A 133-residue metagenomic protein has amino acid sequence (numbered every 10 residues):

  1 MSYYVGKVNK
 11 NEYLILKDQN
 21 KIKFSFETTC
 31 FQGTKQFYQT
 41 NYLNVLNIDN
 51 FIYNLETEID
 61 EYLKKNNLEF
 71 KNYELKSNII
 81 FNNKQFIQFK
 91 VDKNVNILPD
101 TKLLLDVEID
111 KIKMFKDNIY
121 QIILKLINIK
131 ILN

Functional and structural regions predicted by a protein language model:
M1-F86: OB-fold ssDNA-binding interfaces and closely related basic DNA-contact patches used across DNA replication/repair
N83-V95: A beta-strand/beta-hairpin structural motif
K93-D106: Short nucleic-acid-contacting surface segments enriched for D/E, G, S/T with interspersed K/R
D106, M114-N133: OB-fold/S1-family single-stranded nucleic acid-binding modules
